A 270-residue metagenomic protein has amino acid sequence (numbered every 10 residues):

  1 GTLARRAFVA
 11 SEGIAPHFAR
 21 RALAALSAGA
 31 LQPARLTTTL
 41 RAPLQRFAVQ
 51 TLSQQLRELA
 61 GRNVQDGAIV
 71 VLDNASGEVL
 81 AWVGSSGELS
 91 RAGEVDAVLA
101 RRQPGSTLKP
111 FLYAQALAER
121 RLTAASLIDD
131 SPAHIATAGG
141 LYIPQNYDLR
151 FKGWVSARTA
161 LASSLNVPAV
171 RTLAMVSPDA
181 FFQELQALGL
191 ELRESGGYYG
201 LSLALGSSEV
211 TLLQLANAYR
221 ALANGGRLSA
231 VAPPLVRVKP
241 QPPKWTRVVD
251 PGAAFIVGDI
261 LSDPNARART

Functional and structural regions predicted by a protein language model:
G1-P16, A28-P110, E119-S126, D179-A187 (+1 more regions): Periplasmic/cell-envelope proteins involved in peptidoglycan metabolism and beta-lactam response
F8-F18, A24, L122-F181, L228 (+1 more regions): Conserved catalytic neighborhood of penicillin-recognizing serine enzymes
R20-L26, R267-T270: Short, intrinsically disordered, charge-balanced linker/junction segments flanking boundaries in proteins
S27, V49, S53-R57, A116-R121 (+7 more regions): Sec-exported extracytoplasmic/periplasmic mature domains
T38-G61, I69-D73, W82, L89-A100 (+4 more regions): A penicillin-recognizing enzyme superfamily signal
A68-V71, L80-W82, S126-D129, T159 (+5 more regions): Structural recognition of the beta-strand scaffold that forms the well-ordered cores of secreted hydrolase catalytic
L112, A116-L117, Q214: Active-site-flanking alpha-helical
L141-N146, S177-N217: Mid-domain, small-residue-enriched loop/turn segments at the edges of structured enzyme/sensor domains
